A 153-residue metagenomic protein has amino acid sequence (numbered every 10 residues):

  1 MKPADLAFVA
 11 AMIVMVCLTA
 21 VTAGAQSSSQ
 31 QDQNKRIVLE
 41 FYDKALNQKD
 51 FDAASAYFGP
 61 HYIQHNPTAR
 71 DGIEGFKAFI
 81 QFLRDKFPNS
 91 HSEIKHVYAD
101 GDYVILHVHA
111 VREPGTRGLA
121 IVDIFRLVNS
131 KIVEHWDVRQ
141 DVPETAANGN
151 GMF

Functional and structural regions predicted by a protein language model:
M1-A11: Bacterial N-terminal signal peptides that target proteins for export
D5, L18-F153: C-terminal and inter-domain tail/linker signature
A11-I13, A23: Cleavable N-terminal signal peptides
